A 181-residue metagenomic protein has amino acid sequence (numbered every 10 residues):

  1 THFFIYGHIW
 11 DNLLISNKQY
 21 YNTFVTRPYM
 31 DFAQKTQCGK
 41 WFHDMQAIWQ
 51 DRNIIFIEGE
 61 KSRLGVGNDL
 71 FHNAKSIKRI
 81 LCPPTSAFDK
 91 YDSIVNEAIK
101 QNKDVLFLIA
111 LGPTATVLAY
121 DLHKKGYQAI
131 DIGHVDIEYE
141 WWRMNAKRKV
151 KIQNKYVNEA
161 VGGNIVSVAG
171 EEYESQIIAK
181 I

Functional and structural regions predicted by a protein language model:
T1-H72, K180: Electropositive, gly/pro-rich neighborhoods at or near active sites that engage anionic ligands
K40-H43, D92-N96, A115: A generic local structural motif
I48, K100-Q101, K125: Alpha-helix C-cap/termination motif
N53, V105-L106: Structural motif
G59-R63, L108-V117, D136: Gly/Ser/Thr-rich loops at beta-strand to alpha-helix junctions that form or flank small-molecule/cofactor-binding
V66-N68, H72-V105: A mid-sequence, solvent-exposed acidic-amphipathic segment
T114-I181: C-terminal functional extensions of proteins
